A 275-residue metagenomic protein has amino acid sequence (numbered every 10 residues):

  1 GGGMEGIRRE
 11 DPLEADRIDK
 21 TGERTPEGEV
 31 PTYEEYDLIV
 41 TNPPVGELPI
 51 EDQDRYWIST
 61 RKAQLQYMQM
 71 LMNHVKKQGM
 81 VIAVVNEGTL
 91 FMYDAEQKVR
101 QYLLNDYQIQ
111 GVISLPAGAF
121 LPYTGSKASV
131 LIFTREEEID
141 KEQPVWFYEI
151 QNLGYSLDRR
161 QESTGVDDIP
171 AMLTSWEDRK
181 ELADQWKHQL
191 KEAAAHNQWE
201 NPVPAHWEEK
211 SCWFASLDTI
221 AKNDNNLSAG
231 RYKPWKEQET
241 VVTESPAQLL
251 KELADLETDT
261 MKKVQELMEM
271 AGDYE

Functional and structural regions predicted by a protein language model:
G1-G3: Short, conserved SAM-binding/catalytic segment of Class I S-adenosyl-L-methionine-dependent methyltransferases
E5-I7: Generic structural signal for residues in well-ordered beta-strands
R9-E275: A conserved structural/catalytic subdomain of Rossmann-like adenosyl-cofactor enzymes
